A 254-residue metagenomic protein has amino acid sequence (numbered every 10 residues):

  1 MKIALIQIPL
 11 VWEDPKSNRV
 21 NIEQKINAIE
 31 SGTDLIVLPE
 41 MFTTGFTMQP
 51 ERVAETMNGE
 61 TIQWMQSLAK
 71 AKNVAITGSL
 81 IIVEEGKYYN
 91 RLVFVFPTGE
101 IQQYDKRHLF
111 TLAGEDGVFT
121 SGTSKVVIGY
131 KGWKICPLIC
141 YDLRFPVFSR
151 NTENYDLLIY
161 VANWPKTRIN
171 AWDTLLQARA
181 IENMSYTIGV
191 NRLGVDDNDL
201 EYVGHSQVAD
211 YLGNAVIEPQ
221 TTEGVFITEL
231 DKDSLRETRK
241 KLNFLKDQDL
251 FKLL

Functional and structural regions predicted by a protein language model:
M1-L5: Extreme N-terminal starter segment of soluble prokaryotic enzymes
Q7-E13: Short polar catalytic/cofactor-binding loops
P15-K16, E23-E100, P165-A178, S185: Cys-nucleophile CN-hydrolase/nitrilase-fold catalytic domain and related Cys-dependent amidase chemistry that acts on
D34-L35, I135, L157: Structural motif
E55, V83-E153, T167-T174, E237-F244 (+1 more regions): Active-site catalytic loop in hydrolytic enzyme cores
E60-V74, R144-V225: CN hydrolase (nitrilase-like) catalytic-core segments centered on the catalytic cysteine and neighboring Lys/Glu
G78-L80, R91-F94, V126, G189 (+2 more regions): Short beta-strand scaffold segments in enzyme catalytic cores
Y202-L254: Long hydrophobic alpha-helical segments typical of transmembrane helices together with their membrane-interfacial
